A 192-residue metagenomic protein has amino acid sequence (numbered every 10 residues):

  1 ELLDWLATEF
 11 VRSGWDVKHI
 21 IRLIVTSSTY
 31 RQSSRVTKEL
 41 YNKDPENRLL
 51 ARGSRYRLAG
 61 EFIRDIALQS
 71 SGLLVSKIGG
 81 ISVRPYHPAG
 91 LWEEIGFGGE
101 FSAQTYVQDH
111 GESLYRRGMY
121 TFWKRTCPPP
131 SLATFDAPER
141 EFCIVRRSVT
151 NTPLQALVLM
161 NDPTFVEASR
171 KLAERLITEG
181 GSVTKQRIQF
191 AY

Functional and structural regions predicted by a protein language model:
E1: Aromatic-lined carbohydrate-binding/catalytic grooves of carbohydrate-active enzymes
D4, V11, K18, R31-A191: An acidic, gly/pro-interrupted, aromatic-rich
H19-V25: Beta-strand segments within the central parallel beta-sheet cores of soluble alpha/beta enzyme folds
T26-Y30: Alpha-helix C-caps/helix-loop-beta hinges
